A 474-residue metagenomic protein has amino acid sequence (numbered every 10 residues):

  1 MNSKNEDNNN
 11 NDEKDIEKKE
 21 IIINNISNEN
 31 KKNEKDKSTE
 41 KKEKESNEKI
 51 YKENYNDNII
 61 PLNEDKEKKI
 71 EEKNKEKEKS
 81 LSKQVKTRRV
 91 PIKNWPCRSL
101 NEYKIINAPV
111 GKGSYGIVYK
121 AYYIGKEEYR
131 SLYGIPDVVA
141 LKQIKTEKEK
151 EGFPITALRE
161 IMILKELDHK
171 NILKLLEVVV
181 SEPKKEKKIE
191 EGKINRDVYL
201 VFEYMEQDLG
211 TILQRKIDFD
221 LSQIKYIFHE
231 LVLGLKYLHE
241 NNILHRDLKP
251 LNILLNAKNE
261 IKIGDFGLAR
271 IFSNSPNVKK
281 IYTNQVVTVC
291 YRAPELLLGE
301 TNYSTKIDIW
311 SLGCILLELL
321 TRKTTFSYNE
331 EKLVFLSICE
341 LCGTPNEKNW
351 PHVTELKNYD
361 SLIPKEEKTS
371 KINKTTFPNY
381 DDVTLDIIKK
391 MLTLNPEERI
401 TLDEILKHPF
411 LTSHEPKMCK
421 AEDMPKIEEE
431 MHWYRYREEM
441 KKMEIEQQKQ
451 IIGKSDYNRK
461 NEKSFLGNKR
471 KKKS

Functional and structural regions predicted by a protein language model:
I106-S114, V118: Protein kinase glycine-rich loop
I117-T146: Glycine-rich ATP phosphate-binding loop
D168-V179: Conserved HxN/HPN-centered segment at the entrance to the catalytic loop of eukaryotic protein kinase-like domains
N195-D208: Conserved short submotifs of the Hanks-type protein kinase catalytic core that shape the nucleotide-binding pocket
I227-F228: Activation segment signature within eukaryotic-like protein kinase domains
P345-K389: C-terminal lobe substrate-recognition/regulatory segment of protein kinase catalytic domains
P416-S474: C-terminal intrinsically disordered, low-complexity extensions immediately downstream of enzyme catalytic cores
